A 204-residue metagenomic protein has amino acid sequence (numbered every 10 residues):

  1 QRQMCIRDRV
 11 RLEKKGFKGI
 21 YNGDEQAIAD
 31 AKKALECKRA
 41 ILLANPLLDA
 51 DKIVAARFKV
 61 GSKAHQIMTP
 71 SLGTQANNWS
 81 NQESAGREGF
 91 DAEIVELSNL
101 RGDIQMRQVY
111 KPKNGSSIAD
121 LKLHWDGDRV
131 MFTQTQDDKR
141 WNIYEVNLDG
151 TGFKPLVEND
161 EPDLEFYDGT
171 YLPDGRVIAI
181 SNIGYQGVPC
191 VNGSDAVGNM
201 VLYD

Functional and structural regions predicted by a protein language model:
R2-I6: Short, small-residue-biased leader/transition segments that mark boundaries at the very start of proteins
D49, V54-A56, S62-K63, R129-T133 (+3 more regions): Residue position within the beta-strands of beta-propeller blades
I53, G115-W125, R129-V130, P162-R176: Conserved beta-propeller blade repeats
F58-G89, T133-Q136, R140, A179-G198: Short, conserved, GDST-rich strand-edge loop motifs in beta-rich repeat architectures
I67-I118: Aromatic- and Gly/Pro-rich amphipathic surface segment
A92-N99, Y144-G150, S194-D204: Beta-propeller blade signature
G102-S116, N147-E165, Y203-D204: Multi-bladed beta-propeller domains
N159-D204: Solenoidal tandem-repeat scaffolds enriched in leucines and small polar residues
